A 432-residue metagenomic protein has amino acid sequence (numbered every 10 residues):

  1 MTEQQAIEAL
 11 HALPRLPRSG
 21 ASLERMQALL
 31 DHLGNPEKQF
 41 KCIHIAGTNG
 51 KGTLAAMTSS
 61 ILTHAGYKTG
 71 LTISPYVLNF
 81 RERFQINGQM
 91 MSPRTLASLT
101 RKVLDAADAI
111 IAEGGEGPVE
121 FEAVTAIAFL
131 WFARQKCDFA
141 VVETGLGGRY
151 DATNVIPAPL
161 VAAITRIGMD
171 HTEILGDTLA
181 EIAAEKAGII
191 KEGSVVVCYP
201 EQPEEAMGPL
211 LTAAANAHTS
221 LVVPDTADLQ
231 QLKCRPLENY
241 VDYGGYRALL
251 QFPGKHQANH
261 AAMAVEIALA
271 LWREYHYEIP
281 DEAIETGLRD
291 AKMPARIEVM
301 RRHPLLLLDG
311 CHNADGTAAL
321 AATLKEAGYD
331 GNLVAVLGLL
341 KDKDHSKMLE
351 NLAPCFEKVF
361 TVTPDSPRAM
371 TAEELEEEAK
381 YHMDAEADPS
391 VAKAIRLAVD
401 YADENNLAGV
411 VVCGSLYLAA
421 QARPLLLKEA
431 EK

Functional and structural regions predicted by a protein language model:
M1-G47, L54-Y67, L71-T72, D108-E116: Short functional linear segments
Q27-K38, H64-P157, E173-L175, E204: ATP-dependent carboxylate-amine ligase catalytic core
Q39, F139-T144, Y150-A163, I167-H171 (+2 more regions): Nucleotide phosphate-binding/pyrophosphate-handling subdomain across enzymes that bind or process nucleotide phosphates
T72-P75, C198-E201, A213-R235, Q251-K255 (+6 more regions): Beta-strand->loop->alpha-helix junctions that form or flank phosphate-binding loops in nucleotide-handling enzymes
I110-I111, Q135-T144, P159-A248, A261 (+1 more regions): Acidic, Mg2+-coordinating active-site environments of NTP-dependent enzymes
F132-D138, A327-G331, A398-G409: Glycine-rich phosphate-binding loop signature in dinucleotide/nucleotide-binding domains
P200-V222, L237-E238, L305-L308, A314 (+1 more regions): C-terminal helical cap/extension that packs against the catalytic core of soluble nucleotide-cofactor enzymes
S415: Active-site-proximal loop/hinge segments that shape catalytic or ion-binding/gating pockets
